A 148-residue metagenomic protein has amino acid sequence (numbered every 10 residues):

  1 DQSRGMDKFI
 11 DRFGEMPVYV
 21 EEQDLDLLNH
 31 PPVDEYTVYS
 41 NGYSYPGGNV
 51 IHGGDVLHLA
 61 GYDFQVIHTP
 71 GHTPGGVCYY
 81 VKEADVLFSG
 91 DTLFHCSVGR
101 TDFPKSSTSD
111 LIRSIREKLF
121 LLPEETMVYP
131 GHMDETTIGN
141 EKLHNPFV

Functional and structural regions predicted by a protein language model:
D1-H58, Y62, L143, F147: Active-site HxH/HxHxD metal-binding segment of metal-dependent hydrolases
L27-T37, N41, D63-F147: Metallo-beta-lactamase
